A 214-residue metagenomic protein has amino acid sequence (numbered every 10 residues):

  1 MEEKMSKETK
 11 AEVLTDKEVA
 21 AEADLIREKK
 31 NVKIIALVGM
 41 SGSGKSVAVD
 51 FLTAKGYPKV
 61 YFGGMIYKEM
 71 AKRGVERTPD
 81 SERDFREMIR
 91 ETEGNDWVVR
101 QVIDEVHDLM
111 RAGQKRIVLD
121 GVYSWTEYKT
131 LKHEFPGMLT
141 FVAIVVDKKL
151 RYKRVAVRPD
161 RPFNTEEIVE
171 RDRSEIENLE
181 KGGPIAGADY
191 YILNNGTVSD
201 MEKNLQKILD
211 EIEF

Functional and structural regions predicted by a protein language model:
M1-K33: Extreme N-terminal, non-catalytic leader segments that precede Walker-type/kinase nucleotide-binding cores
K7, T15, Y57-V118, V122-T130 (+2 more regions): ATP-dependent small-molecule kinase phosphotransfer cores that center on conserved nucleotide phosphate-binding segments
M40, L52: P-loop (Walker A) phosphate-binding loop of NTP-binding proteins
K45: Conserved lysine of the Walker
A48-V49: Post-Walker A alpha-helix
W97, A156-E211: Small-molecule kinase domains that catalyze NTP-dependent phosphoryl transfer to phosphate-bearing small molecules
D120-G121, E134-P162: Conserved phosphate-donor/acceptor-positioning beta-strand/loop module used by diverse small-molecule
